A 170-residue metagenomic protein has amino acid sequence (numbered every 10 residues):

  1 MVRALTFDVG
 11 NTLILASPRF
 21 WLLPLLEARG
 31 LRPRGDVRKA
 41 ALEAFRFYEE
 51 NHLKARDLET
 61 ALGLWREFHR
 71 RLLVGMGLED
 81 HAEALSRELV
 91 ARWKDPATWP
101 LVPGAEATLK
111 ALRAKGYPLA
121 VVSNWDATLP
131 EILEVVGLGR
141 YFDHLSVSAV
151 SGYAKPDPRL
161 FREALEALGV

Functional and structural regions predicted by a protein language model:
M1, A114-Y117, A167-V170: Glycine-rich phosphate-binding loop signature in dinucleotide/nucleotide-binding domains
V2-P103: N-terminal helical cap/lid subdomain that shapes the substrate entry/recognition surface in HAD-like hydrolases
L13-I14, L129, A154: Catalytic P-loop NTPase motifs of RecA-like helicase/translocase cores
L73, L133, L165: ABC transporter ATPase nucleotide-binding domain signature
E83-V136, F142, S146-S148: Substrate-recognition element of Asp-dependent hydrolases with the DxDx(T/V) motif
V150-G152: Histidine-bearing beta->alpha loop at or near hydrolase active sites
A154-V170: Conserved Lys-Pro-Asp/Glu-containing loop-to-beta segment of HAD-superfamily phosphomonoesterases, centered on
